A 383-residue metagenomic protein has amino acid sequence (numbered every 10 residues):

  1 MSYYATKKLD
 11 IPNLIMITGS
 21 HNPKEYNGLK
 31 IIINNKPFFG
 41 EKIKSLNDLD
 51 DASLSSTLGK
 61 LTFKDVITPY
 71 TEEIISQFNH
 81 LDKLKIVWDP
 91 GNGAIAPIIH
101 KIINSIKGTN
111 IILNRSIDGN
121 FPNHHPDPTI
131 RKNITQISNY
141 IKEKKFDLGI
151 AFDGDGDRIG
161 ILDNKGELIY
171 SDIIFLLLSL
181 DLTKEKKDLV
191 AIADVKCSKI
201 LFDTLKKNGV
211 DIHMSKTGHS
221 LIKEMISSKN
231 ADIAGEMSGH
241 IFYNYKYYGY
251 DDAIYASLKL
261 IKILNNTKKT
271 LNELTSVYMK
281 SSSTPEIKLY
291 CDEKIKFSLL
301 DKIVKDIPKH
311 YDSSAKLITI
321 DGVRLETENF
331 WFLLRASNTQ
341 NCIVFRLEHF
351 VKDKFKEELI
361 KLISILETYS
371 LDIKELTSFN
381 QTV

Functional and structural regions predicted by a protein language model:
M1-N34, F202: Ferredoxin-reductase
M1-Y3, I117-N120, T217-E224: Short acidic loop-to-helix transition motifs that present clustered carboxylates
T6-K7, E25-K30, P97-I102, P122-P126 (+4 more regions): Short acidic, glycine/serine/threonine-rich loops at helix termini
P12-Y26, I141-D163, L168, I212-D252: Glycine-rich phosphate-binding loop
K24-E25, I31-G40, D48, A52 (+2 more regions): Replace "Mg2+/Mn2+-dependent" with "divalent metal-dependent
N27-K142: Gly/Ser/Thr-enriched, mixed-charge loops and adjacent short helices that form phosphate/oxyanion-binding elements
K184-V383: Phosphate-binding and adjacent anionic-ligand microenvironments
